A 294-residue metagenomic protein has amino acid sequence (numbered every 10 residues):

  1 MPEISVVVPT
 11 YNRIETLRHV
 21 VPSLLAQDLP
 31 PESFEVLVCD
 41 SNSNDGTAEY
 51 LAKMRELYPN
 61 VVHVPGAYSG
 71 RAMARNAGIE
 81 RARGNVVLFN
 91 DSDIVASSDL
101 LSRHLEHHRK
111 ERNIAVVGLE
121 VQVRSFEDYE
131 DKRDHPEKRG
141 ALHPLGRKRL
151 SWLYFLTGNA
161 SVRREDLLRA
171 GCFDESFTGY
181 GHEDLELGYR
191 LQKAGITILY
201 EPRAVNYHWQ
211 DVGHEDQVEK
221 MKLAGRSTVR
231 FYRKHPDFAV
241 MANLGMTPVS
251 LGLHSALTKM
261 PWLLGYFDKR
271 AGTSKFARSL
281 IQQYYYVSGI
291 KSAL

Functional and structural regions predicted by a protein language model:
M1-A26: N-proximal low-complexity "stem/linker" segments adjacent to membrane-targeting elements
S23, D40-E49, D91-I94: A conserved acidic beta->alpha catalytic loop
G66-A82, W152: Glycine-rich, basic loop-to-helix element that forms the pyrophosphate-binding segment of sugar-nucleotide handling
V87: Short aromatic/hydrophobic "clamp" motif used to bind/position activated sugar donors
D99-D131: Conserved donor NDP-sugar-binding/catalytic core segment of glycosyltransferases
L119, D134-L153: Short, flexible, basic/aromatic active-site loop/helix in glycosyltransferases
N159-V162, D166-G171, F177-A204: A short, conserved alpha-helix in the catalytic core of glycosyltransferases
L223-R226, V240-L294: Non-catalytic, C-terminal membrane-associated alpha-helical segments of glycosyltransferases
